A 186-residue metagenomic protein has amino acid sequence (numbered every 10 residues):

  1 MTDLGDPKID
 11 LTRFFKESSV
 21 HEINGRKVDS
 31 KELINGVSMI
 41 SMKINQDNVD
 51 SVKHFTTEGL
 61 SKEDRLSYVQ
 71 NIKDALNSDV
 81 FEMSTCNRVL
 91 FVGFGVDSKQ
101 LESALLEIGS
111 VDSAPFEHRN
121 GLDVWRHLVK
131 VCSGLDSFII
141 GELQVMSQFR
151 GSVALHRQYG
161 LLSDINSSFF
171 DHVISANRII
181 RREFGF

Functional and structural regions predicted by a protein language model:
T2, I9-V20, G25, D29-S137: A glycine-rich (often HGG/GG-containing) alpha/beta subdomain
A114-F186: Glycine/serine-rich phosphate-binding loop and adjoining beta1-alpha1 elements at the start of nucleotide-handling
